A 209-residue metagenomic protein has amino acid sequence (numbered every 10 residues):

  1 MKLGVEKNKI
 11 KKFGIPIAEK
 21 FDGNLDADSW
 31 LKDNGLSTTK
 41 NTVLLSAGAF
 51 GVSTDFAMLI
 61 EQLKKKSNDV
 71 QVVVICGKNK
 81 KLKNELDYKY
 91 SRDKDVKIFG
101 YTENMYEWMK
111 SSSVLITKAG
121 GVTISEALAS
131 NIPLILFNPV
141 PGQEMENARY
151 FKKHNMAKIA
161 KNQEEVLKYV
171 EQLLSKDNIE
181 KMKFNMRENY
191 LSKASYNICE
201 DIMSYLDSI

Functional and structural regions predicted by a protein language model:
M1, E6-F21: Donor nucleotide-sugar binding/catalytic pocket of nucleotide-sugar-dependent glycosyltransferases
M1, L82-L86, T123, G142-A148: Short, glycine/polar-rich helix-capping loops at beta-to-alpha or helix-loop-helix junctions that flank or form
P16-D33: Acidic anion/phosphate-binding donor-loop and adjacent secondary structure in glycosyltransferase catalytic cores
A27-D28, N34-S111: Donor-nucleotide binding loops and adjacent catalytic segments primarily of GT-B fold Leloir glycosyltransferases
E107-E146: A donor-sugar binding/catalytic signature common to diverse glycosyltransferases and related nucleotide-sugar
K153-N178: C-terminal "capping" alpha-helix adjacent to the active site of nucleotide-linked donor transferases in cell-envelope
N178-S192: A short, well-ordered alpha-helix in the C-terminal region of glycosyltransferases
L191-I209: C-terminal alpha-helical cap of glycosyltransferases
